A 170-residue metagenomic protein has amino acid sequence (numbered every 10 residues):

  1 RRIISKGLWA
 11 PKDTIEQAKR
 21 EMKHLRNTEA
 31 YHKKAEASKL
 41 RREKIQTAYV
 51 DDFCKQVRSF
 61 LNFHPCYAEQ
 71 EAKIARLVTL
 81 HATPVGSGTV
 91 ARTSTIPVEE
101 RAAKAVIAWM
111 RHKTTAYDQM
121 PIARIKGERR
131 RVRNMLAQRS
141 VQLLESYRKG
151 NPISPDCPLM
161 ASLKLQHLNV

Functional and structural regions predicted by a protein language model:
K6-W9: Short linear motifs in exposed loops
P11-K12, M135: Amphipathic, positively biased hydrophobic alpha-helical segments used for protein targeting and membrane insertion
K12-R101, A108, N151-D156, V170: Linear-motif-rich, low-complexity cytosolic tails and juxtamembrane regions
T93-V170: Charged, long alpha-helical assembly modules
